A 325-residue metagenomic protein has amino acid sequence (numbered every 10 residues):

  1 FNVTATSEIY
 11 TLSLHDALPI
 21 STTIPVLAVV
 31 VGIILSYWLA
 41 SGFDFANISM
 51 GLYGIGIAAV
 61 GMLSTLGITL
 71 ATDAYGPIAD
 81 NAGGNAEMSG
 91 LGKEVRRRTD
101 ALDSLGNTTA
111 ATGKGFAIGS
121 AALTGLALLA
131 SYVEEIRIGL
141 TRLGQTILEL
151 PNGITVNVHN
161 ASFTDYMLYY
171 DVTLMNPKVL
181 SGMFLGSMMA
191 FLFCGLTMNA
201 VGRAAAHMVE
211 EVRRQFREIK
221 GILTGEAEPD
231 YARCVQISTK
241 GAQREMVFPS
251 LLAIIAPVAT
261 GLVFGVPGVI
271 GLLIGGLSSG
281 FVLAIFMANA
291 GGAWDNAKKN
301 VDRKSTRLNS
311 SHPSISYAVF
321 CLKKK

Functional and structural regions predicted by a protein language model:
F1-E8: Short, well-ordered junction/capping motifs at the entry into regular secondary structure
N2, K304, K323-K325: Intrinsically disordered, low-complexity polyampholyte segments enriched for Lys and acidic residues
T4, S13-R307, S316: Hydrophobic packing and interface segments
E8-Y10, H15, F320-L322: Short intrinsically disordered, low-complexity segments
L308-K325: Short "domain-exit" segments at the C-terminal end of structured domains
